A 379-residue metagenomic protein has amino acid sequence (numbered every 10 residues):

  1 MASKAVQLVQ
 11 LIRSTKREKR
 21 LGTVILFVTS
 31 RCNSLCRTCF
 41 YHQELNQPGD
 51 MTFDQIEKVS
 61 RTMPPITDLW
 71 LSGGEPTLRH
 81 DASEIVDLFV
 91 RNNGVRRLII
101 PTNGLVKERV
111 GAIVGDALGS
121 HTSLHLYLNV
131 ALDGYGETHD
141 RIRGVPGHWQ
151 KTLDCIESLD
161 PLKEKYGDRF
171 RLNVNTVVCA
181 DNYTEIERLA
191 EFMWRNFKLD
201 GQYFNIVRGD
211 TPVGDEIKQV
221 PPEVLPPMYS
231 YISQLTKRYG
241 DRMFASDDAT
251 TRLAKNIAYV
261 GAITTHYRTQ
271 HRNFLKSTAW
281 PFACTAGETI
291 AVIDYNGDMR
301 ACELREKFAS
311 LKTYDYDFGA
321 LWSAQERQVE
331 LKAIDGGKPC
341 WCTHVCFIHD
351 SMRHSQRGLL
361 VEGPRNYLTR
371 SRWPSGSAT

Functional and structural regions predicted by a protein language model:
M1-L21, R242-K276, S351-T379: Alpha-helical membrane-targeting segments
A2-H125, D210, V220-P227, S355 (+1 more regions): Conserved alpha-helical substructure of the radical SAM core
Q10, K19, H42, T278-A283 (+2 more regions): Flexible mid-to-C-terminal extensions adjoining Fe-S/redox cofactors in radical SAM and related proteins
R17-F27, Y267-N273, G287, W322-A333: Short, intrinsically disordered, charge-biased short linear motifs at domain edges
E75, T102-G104, L132-G134, T176-V178 (+1 more regions): Short, flexible loop/turn elements at secondary-structure junctions
S120-S123, Y127-A286, I290-Y295, M299-R300 (+2 more regions): Radical SAM enzyme [4Fe-4S]-AdoMet core and its adjacent flexible, acidic and glycine-rich loops/tails across
